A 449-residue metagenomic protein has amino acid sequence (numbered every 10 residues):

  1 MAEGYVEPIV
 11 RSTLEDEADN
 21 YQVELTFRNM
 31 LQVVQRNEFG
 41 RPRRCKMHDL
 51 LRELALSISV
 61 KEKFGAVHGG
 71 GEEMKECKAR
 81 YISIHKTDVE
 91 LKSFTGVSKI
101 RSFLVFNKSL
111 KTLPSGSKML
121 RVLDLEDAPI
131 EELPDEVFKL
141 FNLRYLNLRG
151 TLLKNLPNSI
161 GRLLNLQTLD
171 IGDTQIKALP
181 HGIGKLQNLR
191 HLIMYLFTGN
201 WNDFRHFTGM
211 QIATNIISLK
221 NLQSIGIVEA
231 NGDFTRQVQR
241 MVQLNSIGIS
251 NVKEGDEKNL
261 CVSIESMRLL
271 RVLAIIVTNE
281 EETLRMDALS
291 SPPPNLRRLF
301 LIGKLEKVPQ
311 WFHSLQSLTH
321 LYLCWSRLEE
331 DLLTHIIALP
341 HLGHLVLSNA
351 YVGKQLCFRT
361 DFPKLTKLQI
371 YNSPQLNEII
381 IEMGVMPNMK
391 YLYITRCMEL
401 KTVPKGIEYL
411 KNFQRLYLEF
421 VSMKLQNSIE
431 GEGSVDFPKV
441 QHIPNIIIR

Functional and structural regions predicted by a protein language model:
M1-K139, A178-P293, R298: Surface-exposed helical/coil interface segments that assemble multiprotein signaling complexes
R11-E15, R149, N158, G172: Alpha-helix N-cap/helix-initiation motif
G70-R80, S159-G161, N165, K177-S224 (+3 more regions): Cross-kingdom leucine-rich repeat
V122-L125, Y145-R149, T168-G172, I193-M194 (+2 more regions): Short beta-strand elements of solenoid repeat domains
P129, N142, L152-K154, L164-Q167 (+1 more regions): Tandem repeat domain/solenoid detector
E131-D135, G150-N158: Alpha-helix boundary/capping segments in eukaryotic regulatory proteins
